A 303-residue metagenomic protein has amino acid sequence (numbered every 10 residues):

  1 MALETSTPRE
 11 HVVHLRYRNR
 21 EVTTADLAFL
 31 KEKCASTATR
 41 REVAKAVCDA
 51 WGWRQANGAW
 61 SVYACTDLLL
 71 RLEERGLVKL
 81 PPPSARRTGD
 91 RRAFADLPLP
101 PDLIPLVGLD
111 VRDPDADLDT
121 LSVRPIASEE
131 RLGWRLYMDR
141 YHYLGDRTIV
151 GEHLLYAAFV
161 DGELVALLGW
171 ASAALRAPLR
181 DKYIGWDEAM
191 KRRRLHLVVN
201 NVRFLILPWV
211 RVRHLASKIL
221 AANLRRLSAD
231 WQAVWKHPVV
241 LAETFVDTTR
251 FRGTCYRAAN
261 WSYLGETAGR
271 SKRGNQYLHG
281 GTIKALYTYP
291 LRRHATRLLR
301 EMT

Functional and structural regions predicted by a protein language model:
M1-R16, R300-T303: Intrinsically disordered, low-complexity and often Lys/Arg-enriched segments
H11-A38: Positively charged, polyanion-binding regions of nucleic-acid-associated proteins
V12, A28-F29, G89-A127: Conserved N-terminal entry element of GNAT/NAT acetyltransferase domains
T24-A28, A38, D49-R71, S122-A295: Acyl-donor binding region in acyl/amide transferases
R40-K45: An amphipathic alpha-helix signature
E74-P81, L264: A short, conserved structural fragment
L80, R91-R92, I283-T303: Long, intrinsically disordered, low-complexity Ser/Thr/Pro-rich regulatory/activation regions of nuclear proteins
P83-R86, A268: Short, Lys/Arg-rich nucleic-acid/phosphate-binding segment
